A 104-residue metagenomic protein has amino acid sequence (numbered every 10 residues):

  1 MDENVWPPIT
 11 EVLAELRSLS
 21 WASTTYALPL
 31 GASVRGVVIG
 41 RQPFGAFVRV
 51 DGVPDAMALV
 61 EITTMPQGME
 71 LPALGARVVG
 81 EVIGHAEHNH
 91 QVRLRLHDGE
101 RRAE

Functional and structural regions predicted by a protein language model:
M1-E104: Single-stranded RNA-binding regions, centering on S1/OB-family and related RNA-binding modules
